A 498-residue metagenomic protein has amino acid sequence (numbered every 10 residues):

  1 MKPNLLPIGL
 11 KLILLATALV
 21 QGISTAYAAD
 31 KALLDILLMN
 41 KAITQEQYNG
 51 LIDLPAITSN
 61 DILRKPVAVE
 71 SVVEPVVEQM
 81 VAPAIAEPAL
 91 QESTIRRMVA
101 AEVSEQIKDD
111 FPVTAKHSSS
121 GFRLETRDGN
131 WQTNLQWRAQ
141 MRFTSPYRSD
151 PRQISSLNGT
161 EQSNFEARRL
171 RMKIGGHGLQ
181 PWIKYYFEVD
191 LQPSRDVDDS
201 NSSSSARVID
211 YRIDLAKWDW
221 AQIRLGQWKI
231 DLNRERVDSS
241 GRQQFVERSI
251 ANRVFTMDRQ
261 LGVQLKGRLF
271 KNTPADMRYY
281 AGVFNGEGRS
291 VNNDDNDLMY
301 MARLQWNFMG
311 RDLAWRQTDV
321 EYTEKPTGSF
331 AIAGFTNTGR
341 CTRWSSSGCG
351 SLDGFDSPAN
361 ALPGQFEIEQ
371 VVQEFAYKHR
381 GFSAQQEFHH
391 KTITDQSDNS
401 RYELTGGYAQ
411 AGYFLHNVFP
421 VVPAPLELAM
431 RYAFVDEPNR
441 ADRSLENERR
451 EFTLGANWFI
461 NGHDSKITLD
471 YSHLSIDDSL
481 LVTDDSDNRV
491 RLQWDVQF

Functional and structural regions predicted by a protein language model:
M1-I8: N-terminal secretory signal peptides that target proteins for export/translocation
G9-G22: Bacterial N-terminal signal peptides
A26-R138, P274-D276, A314-W315, F498: N-terminal periplasmic/intermembrane-space "pro-region" immediately following the signal or transit peptide
P55, L232, H473: The DNA-recognition helices of helix-turn-helix-type DNA-binding domains
S93, R97, A101, P112 (+6 more regions): Extended alpha-helical regions
S120-R289, N293-D312, T318, T323 (+5 more regions): Outer membrane beta-barrel
R148, D214, T323-F498: Outer-membrane beta-barrel pore domains
